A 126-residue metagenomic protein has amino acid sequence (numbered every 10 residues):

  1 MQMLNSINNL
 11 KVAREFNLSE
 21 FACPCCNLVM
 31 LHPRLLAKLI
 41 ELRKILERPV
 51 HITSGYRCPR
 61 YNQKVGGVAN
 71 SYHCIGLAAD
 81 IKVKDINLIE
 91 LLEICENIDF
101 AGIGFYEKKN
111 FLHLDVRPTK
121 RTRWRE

Functional and structural regions predicted by a protein language model:
M1-I45, H51, K109, R117-P118 (+1 more regions): Extracytoplasmic cell-surface/polysaccharide-interacting catalytic and binding patches
F21, R60-K64, E93: Short alpha-helical interface patches
C26-V29, Y61, I98: General secretory precursor processing signal
L31, L35-K38, R48, Y61 (+3 more regions): Amphipathic alpha-helical interface surfaces
I45, T53-Y72: Active-site-adjacent substructure of cysteine-protease-like catalytic cores
I45-L46, I98: A structural signal for short coil/turn segments at secondary-structure junctions
R48-G55, I103-Y106: Surface-exposed patches in mature extracellular/periplasmic domains of secreted proteins
N70, I75-A79, V83-E126: Catalytic cores and adjacent binding grooves of peptidoglycan-active enzymes
